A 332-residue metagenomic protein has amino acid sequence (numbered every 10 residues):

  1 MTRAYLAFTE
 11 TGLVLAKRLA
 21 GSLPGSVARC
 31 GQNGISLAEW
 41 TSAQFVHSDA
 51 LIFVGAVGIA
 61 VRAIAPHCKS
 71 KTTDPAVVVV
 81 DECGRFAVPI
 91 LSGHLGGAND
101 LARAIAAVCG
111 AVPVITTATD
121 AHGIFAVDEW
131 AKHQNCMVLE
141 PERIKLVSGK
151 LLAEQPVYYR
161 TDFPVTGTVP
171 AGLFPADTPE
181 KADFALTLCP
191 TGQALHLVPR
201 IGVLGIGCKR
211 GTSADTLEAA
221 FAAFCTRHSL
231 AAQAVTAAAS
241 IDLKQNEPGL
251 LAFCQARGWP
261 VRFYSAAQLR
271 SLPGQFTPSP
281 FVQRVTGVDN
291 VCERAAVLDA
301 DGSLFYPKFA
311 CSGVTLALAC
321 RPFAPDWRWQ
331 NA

Functional and structural regions predicted by a protein language model:
M1-S26, F305, S312, A319 (+1 more regions): N-terminal basic/disordered segments at the start of proteins
G12-R18, G34-S36, Q44-N99, A104-V108 (+3 more regions): Conserved mixed alpha/beta catalytic, RNA-binding, or beta-rich assembly cores of soluble enzyme, regulatory
L23, C109, A256-R257: Short, structured coil segments at secondary-structure junctions
G25-I35: A short beta-strand-loop structural module common to alpha/beta enzyme folds
W40-V46, F184-A185, R294-D301: Conserved phosphate-binding catalytic cores of ATP/NTP-utilizing and phosphoryl-transfer enzymes
I241-R294, A300-L304, A310-V314: C-terminal non-catalytic interaction/assembly regions of soluble proteins
